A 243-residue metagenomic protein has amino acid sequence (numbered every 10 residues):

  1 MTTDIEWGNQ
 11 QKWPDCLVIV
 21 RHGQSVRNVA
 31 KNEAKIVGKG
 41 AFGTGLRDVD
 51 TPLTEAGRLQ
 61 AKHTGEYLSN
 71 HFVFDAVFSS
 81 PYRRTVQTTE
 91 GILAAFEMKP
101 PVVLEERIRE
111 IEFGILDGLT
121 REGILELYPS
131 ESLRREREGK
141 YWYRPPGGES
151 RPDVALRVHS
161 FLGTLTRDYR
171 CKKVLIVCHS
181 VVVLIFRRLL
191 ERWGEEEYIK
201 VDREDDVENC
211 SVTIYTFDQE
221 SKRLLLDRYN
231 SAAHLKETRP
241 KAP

Functional and structural regions predicted by a protein language model:
T2-V18, R27, L59-L133, E196 (+2 more regions): Phosphate-coordination/substrate-recognition cap region in phosphate-metabolizing enzymes
P14-L17, V86, S160-R223: Active-site-adjacent alpha-helix immediately C-terminal to a catalytic or transition-state-stabilizing loop
H22-G23, S79-R83, R107, G147 (+3 more regions): Short, well-ordered beta-to-alpha junction loops that form the rim of enzyme active sites and present histidine/acidic
V26-A30, E237: Short N-terminal binding/cap micro-motifs at the start of the first secondary-structure element
V29-I92, R144-H159: Loop-to-helix element that buttresses phosphate recognition and phosphoryl-transfer chemistry
G38-G43, V102, P129-E138: A short C-terminal helix-loop "cap" of Rossmann-like NAD(P)-dependent dehydrogenase/epimerase domains
G91-I92, L127, G139, L189-L190 (+1 more regions): Residue-level signal for well-ordered alpha-helical positions
R223-P243: Acidic, His/Gly-rich catalytic cores of divalent-metal-dependent hydrolytic chemistry
